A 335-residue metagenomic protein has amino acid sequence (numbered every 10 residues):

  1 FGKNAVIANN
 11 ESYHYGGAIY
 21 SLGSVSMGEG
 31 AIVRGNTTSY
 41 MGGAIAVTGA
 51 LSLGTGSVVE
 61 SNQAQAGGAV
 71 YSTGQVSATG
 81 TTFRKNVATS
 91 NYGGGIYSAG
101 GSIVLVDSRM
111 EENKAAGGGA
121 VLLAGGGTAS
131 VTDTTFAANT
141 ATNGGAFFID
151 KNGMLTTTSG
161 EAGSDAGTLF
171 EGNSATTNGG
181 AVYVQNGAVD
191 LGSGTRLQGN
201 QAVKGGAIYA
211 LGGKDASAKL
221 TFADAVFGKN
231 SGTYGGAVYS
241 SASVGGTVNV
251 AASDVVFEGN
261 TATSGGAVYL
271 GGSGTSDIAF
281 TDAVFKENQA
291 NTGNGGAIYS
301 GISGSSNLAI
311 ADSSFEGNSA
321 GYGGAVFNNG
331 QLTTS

Functional and structural regions predicted by a protein language model:
F1-E11, I19-I32, A46-V58, V70-T82 (+12 more regions): Surface-exposed loop/turn motifs in large extracellular/passenger domains
Y13-H14, S39, A64, S90 (+8 more regions): Structural motif
G16-A18, G42-A44, G67-A69, G93-G95 (+8 more regions): Structural detector of coil-to-beta-strand junctions
